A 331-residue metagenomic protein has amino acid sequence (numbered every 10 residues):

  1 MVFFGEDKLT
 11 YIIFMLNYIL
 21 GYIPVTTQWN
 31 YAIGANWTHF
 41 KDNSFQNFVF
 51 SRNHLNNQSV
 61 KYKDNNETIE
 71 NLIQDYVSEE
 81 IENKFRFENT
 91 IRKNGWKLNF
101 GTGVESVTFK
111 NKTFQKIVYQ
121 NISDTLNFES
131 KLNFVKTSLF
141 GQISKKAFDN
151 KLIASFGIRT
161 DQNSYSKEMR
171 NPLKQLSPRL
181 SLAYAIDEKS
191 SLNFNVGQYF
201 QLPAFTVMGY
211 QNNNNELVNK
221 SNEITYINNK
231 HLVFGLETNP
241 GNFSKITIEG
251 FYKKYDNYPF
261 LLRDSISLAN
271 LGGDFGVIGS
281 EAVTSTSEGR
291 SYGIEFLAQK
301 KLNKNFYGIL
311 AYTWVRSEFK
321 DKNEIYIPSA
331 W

Functional and structural regions predicted by a protein language model:
M1-P24: Short, compositionally biased segments
V2-D7, T27-M169, S244-T247, I309: Face-selective signature of the C-terminal outer-membrane beta-barrel domain
K8-L16, N56-Q58, K110-Y119, Y184 (+2 more regions): Surface-exposed extracellular loop regions of Gram-negative outer-membrane beta-barrel proteins, predominantly
M15-G21, N30-A32, N66-I73, E82-N83 (+7 more regions): Extracytoplasmic loops and strand-loop junctions of Gram-negative outer membrane beta-barrel proteins
Q28-A32, E80-E88, F134-F140, Q175-S181 (+6 more regions): Transmembrane beta-barrel architecture of outer-membrane proteins
F40-D42, R92-W96, A147-N150, A185-K189 (+5 more regions): Outer-membrane beta-barrel channels and translocator barrels
F100, I153-D161, S181, A185 (+3 more regions): Conserved beta-strand->loop/alpha-helix structural units within folded catalytic cores of enzymes with alpha/beta
K146-D149, Y252-K254, F275-W331: Gram-negative outer-membrane beta-barrel transporters
